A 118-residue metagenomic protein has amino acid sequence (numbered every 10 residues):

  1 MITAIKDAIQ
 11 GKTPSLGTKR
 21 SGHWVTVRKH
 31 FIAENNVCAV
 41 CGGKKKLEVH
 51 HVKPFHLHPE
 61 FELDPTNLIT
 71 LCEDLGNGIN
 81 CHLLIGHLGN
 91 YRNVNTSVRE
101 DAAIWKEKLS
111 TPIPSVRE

Functional and structural regions predicted by a protein language model:
M1-T26, G43-K44, R92-E118: A boundary/linker detector
I9, S15, C41, G76 (+1 more regions): Intrinsically disordered, low-complexity segments enriched in small/polar residues
G22-H50, C72-L75: Short cysteine-rich loop/turn motifs with clustered Cys
I32, K53-P54, I85, N90: Intrinsic structural disorder/low-complexity segments
K46, L68-R99: Short Cys/His-centered divalent metal-binding micro-motifs
K53-L68: Short linker/helix segments within small regulatory modules
